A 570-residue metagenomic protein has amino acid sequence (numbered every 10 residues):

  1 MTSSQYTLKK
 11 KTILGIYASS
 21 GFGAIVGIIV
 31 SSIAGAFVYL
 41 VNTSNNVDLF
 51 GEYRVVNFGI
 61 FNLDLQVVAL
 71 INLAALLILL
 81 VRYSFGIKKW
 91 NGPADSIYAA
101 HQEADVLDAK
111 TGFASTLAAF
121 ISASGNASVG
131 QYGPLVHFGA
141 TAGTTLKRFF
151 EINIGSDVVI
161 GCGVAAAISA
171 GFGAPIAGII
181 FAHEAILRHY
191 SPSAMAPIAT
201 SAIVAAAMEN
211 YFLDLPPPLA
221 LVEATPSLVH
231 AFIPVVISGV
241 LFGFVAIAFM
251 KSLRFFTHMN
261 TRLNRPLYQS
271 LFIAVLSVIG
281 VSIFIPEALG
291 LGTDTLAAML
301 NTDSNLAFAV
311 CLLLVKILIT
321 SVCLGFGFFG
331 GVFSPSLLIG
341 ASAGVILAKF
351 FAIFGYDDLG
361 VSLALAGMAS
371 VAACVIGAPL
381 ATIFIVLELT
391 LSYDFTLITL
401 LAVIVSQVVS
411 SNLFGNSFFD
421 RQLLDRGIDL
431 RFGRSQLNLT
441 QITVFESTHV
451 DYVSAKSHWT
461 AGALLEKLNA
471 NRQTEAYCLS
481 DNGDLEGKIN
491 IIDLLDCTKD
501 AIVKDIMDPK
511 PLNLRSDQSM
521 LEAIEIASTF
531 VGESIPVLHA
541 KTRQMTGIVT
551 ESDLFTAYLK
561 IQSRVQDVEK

Functional and structural regions predicted by a protein language model:
M1-Q441, E446, V450-D451, A455-K467 (+5 more regions): Alpha-helical transmembrane segments and immediately membrane-proximal extracytoplasmic
I180, F384, E486-L494, T546-F555: Short hydrophobic beta-strand motif reused across regulatory alpha/beta modules
R426, Q566-K570: Post-kinase regulatory C-tail/linker adjacent to protein kinase catalytic domains
S454-Q473, L479-S480, D496-T498, N513-A540 (+2 more regions): The conserved cystathionine-beta-synthase
K488-I491, L495, D500-V503, M520: Nucleotide-binding motor/catalytic cores of P-loop/tubulin-like NTPases across gene-expression machines
P509-K510: PAS-family sensory domain signature
